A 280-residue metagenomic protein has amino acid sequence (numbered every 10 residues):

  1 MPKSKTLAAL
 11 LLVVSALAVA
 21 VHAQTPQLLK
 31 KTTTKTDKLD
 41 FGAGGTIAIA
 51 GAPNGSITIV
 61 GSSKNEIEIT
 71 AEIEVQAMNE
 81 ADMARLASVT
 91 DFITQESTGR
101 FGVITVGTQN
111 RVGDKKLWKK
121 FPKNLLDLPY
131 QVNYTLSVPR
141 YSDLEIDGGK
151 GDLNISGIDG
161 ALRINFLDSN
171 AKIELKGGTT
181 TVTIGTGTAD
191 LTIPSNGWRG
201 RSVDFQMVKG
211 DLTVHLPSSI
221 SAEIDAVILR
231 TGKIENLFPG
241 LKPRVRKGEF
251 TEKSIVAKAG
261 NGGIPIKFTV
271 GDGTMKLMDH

Functional and structural regions predicted by a protein language model:
P2-H280: Intrinsically disordered, low-complexity terminal regions
